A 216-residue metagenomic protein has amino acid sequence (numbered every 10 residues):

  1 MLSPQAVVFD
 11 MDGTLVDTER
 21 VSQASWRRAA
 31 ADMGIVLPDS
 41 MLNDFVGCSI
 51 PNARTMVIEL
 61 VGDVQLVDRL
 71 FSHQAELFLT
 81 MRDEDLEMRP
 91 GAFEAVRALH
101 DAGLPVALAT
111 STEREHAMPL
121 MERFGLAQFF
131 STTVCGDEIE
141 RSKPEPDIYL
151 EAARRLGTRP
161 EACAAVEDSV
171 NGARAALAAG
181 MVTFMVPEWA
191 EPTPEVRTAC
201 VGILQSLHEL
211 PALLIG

Functional and structural regions predicted by a protein language model:
M1-N43: Active-site neighborhood of HAD-like aspartate-dependent phosphohydrolases
M1-Q5, R97-H100, E113-G216: Asp-based, Mg2+/Mn2+-dependent phosphohydrolase catalytic module
S3, T80-L108, R114-M118: Short, acidic loop-to-helix structural element flanking the phosphoryl-transfer center in phosphate-processing enzymes
L15, M88, V106, R141 (+1 more regions): Conserved SAM-binding loop
A29-A30, S49-D63, L120, A152-A153: Helix-loop "lid/cap" segments that line or gate small-molecule binding pockets
V36, M41, I58-R97: Metal-dependent phosphoesterase signature
